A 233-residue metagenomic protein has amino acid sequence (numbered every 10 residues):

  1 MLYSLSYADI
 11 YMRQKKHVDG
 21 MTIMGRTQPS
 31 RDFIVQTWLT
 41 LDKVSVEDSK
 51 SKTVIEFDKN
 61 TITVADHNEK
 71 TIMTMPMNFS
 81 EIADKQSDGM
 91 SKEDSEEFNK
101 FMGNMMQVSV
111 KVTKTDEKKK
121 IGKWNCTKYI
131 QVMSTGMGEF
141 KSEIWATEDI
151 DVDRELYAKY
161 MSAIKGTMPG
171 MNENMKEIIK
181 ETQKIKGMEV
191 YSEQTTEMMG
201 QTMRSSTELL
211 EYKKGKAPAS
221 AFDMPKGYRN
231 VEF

Functional and structural regions predicted by a protein language model:
M1-Y7: Hydrophobic h-region of N-terminal signal peptides that target proteins for export in Gram-negative bacteria
Y7-F233: Extended soluble regions of mature proteins
